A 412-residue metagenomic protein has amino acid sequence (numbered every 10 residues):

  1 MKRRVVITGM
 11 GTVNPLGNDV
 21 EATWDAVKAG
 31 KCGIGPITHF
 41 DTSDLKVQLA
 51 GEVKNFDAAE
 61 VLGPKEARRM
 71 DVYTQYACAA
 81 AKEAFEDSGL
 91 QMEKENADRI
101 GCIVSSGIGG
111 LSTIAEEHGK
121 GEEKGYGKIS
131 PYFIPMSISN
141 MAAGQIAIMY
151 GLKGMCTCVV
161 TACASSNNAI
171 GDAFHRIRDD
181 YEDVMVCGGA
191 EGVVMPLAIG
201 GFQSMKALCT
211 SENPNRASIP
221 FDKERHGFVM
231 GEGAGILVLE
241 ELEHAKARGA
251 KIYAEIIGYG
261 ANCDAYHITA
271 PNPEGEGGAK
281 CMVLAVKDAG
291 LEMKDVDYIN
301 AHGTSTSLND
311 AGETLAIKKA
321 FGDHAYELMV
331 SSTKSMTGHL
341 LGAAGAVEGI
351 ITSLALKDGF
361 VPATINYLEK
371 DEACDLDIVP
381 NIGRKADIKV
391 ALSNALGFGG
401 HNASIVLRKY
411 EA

Functional and structural regions predicted by a protein language model:
M1-E66, E243-Y253, I350-T364, R408-A412: ACP-dependent fatty acid/polyketide chain-elongation machinery
R4-T8, K31-G35, N213-A289, D297-Y298 (+1 more regions): Condensing-enzyme catalytic core mediating Claisen C-C bond formation in acyl metabolism
I7, K28-A162, A190-I199, D295-N309: Conserved beta-ketoacyl condensing-enzyme motif
G9, V27, A81, C102 (+11 more regions): Conserved small-residue
E21-A26, S112-Y126, R176-D179, I199-E212 (+4 more regions): A glycine- and small-aliphatic-rich helix-loop capping segment at beta-alpha/alpha-beta transitions that lines
T38, Y181-H226, Y259-P273, G303-D310 (+1 more regions): Acyl-CoA/ACP chain-elongation machinery
A77-L90, S139-A143, A147-E191, V229-A250 (+2 more regions): Active-site-proximal alpha-helical scaffold in enzymes
E123-S130, G171, H175, E191-A247 (+2 more regions): Glycine-/small-residue-rich "gating" segment that lines the acyl/pantetheine channel and substrate pocket
